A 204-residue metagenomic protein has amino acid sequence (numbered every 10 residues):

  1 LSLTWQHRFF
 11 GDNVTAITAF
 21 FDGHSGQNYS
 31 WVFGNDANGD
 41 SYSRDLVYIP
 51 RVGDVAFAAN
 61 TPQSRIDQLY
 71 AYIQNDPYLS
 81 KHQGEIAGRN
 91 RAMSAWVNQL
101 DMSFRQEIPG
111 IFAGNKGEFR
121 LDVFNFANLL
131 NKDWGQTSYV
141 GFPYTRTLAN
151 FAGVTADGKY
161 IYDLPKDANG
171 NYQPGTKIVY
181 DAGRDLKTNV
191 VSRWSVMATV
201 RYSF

Functional and structural regions predicted by a protein language model:
L1-F204: Short, solvent-exposed micro-motifs at the edges of structured domains
